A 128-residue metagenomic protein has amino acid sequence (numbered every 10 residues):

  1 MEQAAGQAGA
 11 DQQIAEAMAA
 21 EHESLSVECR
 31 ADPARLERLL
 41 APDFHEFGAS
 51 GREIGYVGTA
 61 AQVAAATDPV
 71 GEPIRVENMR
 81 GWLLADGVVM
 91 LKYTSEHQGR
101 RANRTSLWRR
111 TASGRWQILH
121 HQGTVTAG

Functional and structural regions predicted by a protein language model:
M1-A8: Juxtamembrane and targeting peptides
I14-A15, V27-G87: A solvent-exposed, acidic/Ser-Thr-rich amphipathic alpha-helical stretch
E77-N78, L91, R104: Residue-level marker for the onset of beta-strands and adjacent loop->beta junctions in well-ordered domains
V88-V89, W116: Hydrophobic residues embedded in beta-strands of well-ordered beta-sheets
L91-H97: Short beta-strand segments that buttress and anchor functional surface loops
R101-G128: Short beta-strand edge/turn micro-motifs at domain boundaries
